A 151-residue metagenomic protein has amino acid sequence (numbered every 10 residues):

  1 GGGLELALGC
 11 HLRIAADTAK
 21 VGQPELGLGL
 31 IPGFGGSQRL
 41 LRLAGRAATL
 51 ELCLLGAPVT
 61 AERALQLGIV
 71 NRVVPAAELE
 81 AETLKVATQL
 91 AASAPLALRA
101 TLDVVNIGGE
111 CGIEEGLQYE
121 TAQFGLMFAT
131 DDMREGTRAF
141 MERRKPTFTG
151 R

Functional and structural regions predicted by a protein language model:
G1-L98, A129-T130, R134-R138, R144 (+1 more regions): Crotonase-fold acyl-CoA enzyme core
E25, I107-E110: A short acidic, helix-capping loop that chelates divalent metal ions and anchors anionic groups
L52-C53, V104, G108, Q123-F128: Helix-loop "lid/cap" segments that line or gate small-molecule binding pockets
I107-G108, R143-T147: A short structural micro-motif
G112-L117: Short beta-strand->loop
